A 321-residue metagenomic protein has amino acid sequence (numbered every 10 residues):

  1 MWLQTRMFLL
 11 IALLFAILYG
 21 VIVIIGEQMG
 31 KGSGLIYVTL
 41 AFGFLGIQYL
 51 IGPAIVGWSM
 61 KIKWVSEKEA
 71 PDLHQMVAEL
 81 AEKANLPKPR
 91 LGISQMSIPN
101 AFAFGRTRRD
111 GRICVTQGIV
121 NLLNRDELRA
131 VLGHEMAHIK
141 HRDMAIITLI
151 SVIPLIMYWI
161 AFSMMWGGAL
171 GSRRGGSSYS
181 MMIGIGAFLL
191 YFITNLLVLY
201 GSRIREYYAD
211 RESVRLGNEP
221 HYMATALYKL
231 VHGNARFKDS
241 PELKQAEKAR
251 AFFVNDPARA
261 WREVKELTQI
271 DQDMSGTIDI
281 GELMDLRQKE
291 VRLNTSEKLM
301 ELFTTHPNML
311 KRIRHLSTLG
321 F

Functional and structural regions predicted by a protein language model:
M1-F104, I150-R203, Y207, G217 (+4 more regions): Hydrophobic or amphipathic, alpha-helical segments that drive membrane association/targeting
P53, V115, A130-H138, R142 (+1 more regions): Active-site recognition of the HExxH zinc-binding catalytic motif
V65, Q117-A130, L197: Short pre-active-site segment immediately N-terminal to the catalytic Zn-binding motif
P87-P89, S97, R109-G111, K248-R250: Envelope-exposed proteins and targeting segments
A101-R125, R142: Active-site scaffold of zinc-dependent metalloenzymes
M136-V152, P220-H221: Catalytic Zn2+-binding segment of zinc metalloproteases
A260-M284: Acidic, glycine-anchored loop motifs typical of Ca2+
